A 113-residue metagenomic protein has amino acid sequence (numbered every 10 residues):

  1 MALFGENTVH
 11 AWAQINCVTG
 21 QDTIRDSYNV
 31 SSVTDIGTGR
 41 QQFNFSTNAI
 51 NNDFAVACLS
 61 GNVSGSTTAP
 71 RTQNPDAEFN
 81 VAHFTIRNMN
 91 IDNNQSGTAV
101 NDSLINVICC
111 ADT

Functional and structural regions predicted by a protein language model:
M1-I50, N90-T113: Extracellular receptor-binding modules and their adjoining Ser/Thr/Gly/Asp/Asn-rich linkers
N16-D22, S31-S32, C58-S64, F79-T85: Short linear motifs at secondary-structure transitions and domain/linker junctions
G37, P70-D92: Ser/Thr- and Asn-enriched, surface-exposed coil loops between beta-strands
N51-F79: Terminal beta-strand-rich extracellular "head" domains that mediate receptor/glycan or other ligand binding
V56, F84-I86, V107-C109: Hydrophobic beta-strand residues in large extracellular and virion-surface proteins
